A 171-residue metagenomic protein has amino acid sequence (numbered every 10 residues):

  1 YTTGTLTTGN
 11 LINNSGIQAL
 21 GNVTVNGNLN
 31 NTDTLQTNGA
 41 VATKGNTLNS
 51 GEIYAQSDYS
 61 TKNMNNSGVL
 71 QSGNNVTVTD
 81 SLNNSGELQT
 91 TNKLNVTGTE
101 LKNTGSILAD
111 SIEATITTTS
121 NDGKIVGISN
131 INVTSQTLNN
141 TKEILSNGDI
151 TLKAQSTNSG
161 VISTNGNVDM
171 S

Functional and structural regions predicted by a protein language model:
Y1-G9, V23-G27, T43, Y59-T61 (+6 more regions): Extracellular beta-sheet-rich ligand-binding/adhesion modules
G9-Q18, L29-Q36, T47-Y54, M64-Q71 (+5 more regions): Short, T/G/N/S-enriched strand-turn elements that build extracellular solenoid repeat scaffolds
G39, N74: Nucleotide donor/acceptor-binding cores
V41, Y54, D58-S60, L108-E113 (+3 more regions): Acidic/polar low-complexity surface segments
